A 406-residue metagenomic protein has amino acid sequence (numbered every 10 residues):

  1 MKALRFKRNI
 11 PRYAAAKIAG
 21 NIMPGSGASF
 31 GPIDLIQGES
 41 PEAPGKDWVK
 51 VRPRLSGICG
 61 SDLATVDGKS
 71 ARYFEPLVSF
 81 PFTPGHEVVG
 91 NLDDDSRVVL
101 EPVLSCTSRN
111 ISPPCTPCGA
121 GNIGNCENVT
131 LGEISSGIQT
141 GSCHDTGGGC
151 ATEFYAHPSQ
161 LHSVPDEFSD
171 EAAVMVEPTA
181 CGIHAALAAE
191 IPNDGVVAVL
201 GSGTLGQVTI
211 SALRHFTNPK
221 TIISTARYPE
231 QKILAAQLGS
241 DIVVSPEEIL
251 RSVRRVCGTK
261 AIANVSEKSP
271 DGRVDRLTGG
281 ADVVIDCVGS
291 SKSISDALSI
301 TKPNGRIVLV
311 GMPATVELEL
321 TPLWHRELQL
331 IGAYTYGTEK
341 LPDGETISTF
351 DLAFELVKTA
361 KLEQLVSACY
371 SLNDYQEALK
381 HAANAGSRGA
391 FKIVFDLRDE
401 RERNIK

Functional and structural regions predicted by a protein language model:
E39-S56, A71-A120, G124, P165-E167: Glycine-rich beta-strand-centered segment in the early N-terminal region that forms part of a ligand/cofactor-binding
E75, H86, C106-L200: NAD(P)H dinucleotide-binding glycine-rich loop of Rossmann-like/cofactor-binding domains, especially the beta1-alpha1
L187-P192, H215, R276, S299-I300: Glycine-rich helix-loop-beta junction characteristic of Rossmann-like nucleotide cofactor-binding loops
V196, K220-I222, R306, Q329: Residues at the starts of beta-strands that form the adenosine-phosphate
V199-S202, Q207, R214-K292: Adenosine-nucleotide cofactor-binding segment
A236, S291-E355, D396-K406: Glycine-rich phosphate-binding loop and adjacent beta-alpha segment of Rossmann(oid) nucleotide-cofactor-binding
R254-V274, T278, E317-A368, E377: C-terminal substrate-binding/catalytic core of Rossmann-like NAD(P)-dependent dehydrogenases/reductases
G272-R273, S295-L298, T346-K406: C-terminal hydrophobic helical "lid"/dimerization subdomain of Rossmann-like NAD(P)H-dependent oxidoreductases
